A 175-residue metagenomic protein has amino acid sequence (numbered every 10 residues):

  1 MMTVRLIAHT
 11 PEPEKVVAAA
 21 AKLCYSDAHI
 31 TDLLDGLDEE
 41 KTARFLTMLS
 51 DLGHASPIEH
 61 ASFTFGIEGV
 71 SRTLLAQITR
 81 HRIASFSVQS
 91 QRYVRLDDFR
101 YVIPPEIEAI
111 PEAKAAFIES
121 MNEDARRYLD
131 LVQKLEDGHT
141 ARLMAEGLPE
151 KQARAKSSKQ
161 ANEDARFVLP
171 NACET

Functional and structural regions predicted by a protein language model:
M1-T175: Family-specific signature for flavin-dependent thymidylate synthase
